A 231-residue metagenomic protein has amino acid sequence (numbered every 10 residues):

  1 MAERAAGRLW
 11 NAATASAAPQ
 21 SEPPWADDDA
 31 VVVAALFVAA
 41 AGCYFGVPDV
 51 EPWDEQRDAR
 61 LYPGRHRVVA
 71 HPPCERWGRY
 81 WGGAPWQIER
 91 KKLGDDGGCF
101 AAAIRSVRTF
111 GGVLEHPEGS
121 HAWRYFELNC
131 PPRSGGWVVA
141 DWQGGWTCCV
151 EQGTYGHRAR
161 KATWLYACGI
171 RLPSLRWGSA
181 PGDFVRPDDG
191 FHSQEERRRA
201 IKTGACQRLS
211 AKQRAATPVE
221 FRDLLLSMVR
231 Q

Functional and structural regions predicted by a protein language model:
A2-Q231: Class I S-adenosyl-L-methionine
